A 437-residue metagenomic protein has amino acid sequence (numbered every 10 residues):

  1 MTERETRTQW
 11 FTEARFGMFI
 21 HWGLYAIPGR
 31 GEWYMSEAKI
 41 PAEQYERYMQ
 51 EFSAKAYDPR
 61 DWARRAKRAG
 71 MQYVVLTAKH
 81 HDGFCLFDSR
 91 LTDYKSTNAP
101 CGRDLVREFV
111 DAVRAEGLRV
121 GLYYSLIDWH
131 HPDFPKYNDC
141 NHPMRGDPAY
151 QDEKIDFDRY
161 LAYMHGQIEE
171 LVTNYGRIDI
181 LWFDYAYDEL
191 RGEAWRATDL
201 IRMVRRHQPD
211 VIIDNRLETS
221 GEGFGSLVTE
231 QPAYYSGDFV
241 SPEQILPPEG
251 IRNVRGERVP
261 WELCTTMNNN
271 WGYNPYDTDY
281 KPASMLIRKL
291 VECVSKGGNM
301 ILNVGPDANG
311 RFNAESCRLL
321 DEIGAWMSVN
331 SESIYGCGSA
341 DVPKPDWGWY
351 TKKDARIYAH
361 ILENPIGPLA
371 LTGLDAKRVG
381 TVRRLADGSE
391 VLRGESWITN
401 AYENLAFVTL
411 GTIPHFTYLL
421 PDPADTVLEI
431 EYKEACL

Functional and structural regions predicted by a protein language model:
M1-L437: Mature catalytic domains of secreted/periplasmic carbohydrate-active enzymes
